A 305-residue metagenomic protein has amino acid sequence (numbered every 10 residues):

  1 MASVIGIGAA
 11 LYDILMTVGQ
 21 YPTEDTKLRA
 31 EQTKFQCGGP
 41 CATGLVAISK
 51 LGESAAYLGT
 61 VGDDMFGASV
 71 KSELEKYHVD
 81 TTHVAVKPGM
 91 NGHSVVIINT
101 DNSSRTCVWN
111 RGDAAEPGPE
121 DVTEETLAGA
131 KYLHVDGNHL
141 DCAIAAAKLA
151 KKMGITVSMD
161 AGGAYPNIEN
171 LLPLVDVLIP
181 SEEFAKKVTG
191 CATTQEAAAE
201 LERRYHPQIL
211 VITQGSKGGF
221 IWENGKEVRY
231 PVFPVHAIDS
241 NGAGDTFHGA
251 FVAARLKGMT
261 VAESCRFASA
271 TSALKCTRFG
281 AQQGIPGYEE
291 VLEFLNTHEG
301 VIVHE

Functional and structural regions predicted by a protein language model:
M1-I5, Q195-E305: Conserved phosphate-binding/catalytic region of the ribokinase-like
M1-T60, M65-S69, K76, A237 (+1 more regions): Glycine-rich phosphate/adenosyl-contacting loop at the front of the ribokinase-like
E73-P88: A glycine-rich helix N-cap at a beta->alpha junction
V84-V86, V96-Y132, G137: Conserved phosphate-binding/catalytic loop of the ribokinase/pfkB sugar-kinase fold
A114-T123, D141, M159-N167: Active-site glycine-rich loop that binds ribose-phosphate moieties when present
A147, K151-S158, G162-R229: Conserved phosphate/ATP/ADP-binding segment of small-molecule kinases
